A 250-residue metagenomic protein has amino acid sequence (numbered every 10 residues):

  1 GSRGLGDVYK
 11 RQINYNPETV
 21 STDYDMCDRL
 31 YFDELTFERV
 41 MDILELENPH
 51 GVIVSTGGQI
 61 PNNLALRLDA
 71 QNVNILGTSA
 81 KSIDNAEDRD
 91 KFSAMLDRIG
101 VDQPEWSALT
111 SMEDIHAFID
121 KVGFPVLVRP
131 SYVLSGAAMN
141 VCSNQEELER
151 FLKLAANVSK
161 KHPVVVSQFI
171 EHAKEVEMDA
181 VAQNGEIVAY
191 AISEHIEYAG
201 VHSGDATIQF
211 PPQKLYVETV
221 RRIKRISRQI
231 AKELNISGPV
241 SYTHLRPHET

Functional and structural regions predicted by a protein language model:
G1-L5, Y9, H244-E249: Single conserved hydrophobic/aromatic residue that forms the stacking wall/gate of nucleotide- or nucleobase-binding
R3, D7, I13-V20, Y24-C27 (+2 more regions): A short, GP-enriched loop/loop-strand-helix hinge that lies immediately N-terminal to, or at the N-terminal rim
P17-C27, N74-T78, A94-G100, Y132-G136 (+1 more regions): Gly-rich Lys/Arg/Thr-decorated short loops/hinges at beta-loop-alpha junctions or inter-strand turns that position
E18, Y31, F37, M41-D42 (+1 more regions): Acidic, glycine-enriched active-site microenvironments
L30-T36, S107-T110, C142: Short acidic-hydrophobic, aromatic-tinged amphipathic segments that line or gate anion-handling sites
V40-E47, A117-K121: Short amphipathic alpha-helix with an adjacent loop that forms part of the alpha/beta core around
T78-M139: A conserved helix-loop-beta module that forms one wall/lid of the active-site cleft in ATP-utilizing catalytic domains
V122-R246: Internal nucleotide-binding/catalytic subdomain
